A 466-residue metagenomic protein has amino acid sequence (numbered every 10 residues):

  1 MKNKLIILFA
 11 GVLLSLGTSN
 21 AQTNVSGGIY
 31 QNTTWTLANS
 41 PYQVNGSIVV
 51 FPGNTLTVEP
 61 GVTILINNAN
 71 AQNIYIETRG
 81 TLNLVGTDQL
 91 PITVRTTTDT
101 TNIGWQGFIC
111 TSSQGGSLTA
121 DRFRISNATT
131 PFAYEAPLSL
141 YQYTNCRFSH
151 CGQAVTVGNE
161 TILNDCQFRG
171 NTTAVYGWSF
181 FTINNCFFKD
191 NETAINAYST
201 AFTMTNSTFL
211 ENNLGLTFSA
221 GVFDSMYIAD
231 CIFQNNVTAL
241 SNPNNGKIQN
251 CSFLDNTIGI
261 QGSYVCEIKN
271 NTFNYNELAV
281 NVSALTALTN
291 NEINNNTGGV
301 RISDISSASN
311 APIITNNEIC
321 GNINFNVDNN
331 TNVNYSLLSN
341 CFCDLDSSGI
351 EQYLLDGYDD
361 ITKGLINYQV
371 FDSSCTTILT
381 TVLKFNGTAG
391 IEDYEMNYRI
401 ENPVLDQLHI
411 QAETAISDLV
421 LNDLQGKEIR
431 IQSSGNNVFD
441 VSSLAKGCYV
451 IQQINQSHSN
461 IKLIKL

Functional and structural regions predicted by a protein language model:
M1, G17, K247, E267-I268 (+1 more regions): Short, low-complexity interaction segments enriched in Ser/Thr/Pro/Gly
M1-N24, I391, C448-V450, L463-L466: Bacterial Sec-dependent N-terminal signal peptides
A10-G11, L16, I29, T286 (+3 more regions): N-terminal regions of proteins, emphasizing targeting and processing segments when present
V12, S26, V49, V85 (+8 more regions): Sterically constrained small-residue positions within well-ordered secondary structures of folded domains
L13, T238, S283, F371 (+7 more regions): N-terminal non-cleavable signal-anchor helices
Q22-A284, T289-G387: Beta-strand/loop edge motif enriched in small/polar residues
E392-L466: C-terminal outer-membrane/trafficking sorting elements
